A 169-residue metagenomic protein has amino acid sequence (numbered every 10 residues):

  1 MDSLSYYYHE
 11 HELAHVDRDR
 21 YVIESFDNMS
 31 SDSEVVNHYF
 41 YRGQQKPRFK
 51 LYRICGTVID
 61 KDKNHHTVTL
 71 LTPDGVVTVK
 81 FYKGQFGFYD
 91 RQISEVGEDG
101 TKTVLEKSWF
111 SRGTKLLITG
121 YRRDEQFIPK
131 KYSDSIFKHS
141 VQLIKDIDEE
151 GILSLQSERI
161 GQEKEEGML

Functional and structural regions predicted by a protein language model:
M1-L169: Noncatalytic, beta-rich nucleic-acid-contacting surfaces in large DNA/RNA-processing enzymes
